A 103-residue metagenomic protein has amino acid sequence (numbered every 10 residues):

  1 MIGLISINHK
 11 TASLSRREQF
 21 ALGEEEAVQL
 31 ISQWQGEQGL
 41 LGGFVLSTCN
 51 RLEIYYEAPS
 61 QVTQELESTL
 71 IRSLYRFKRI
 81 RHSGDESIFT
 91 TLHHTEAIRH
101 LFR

Functional and structural regions predicted by a protein language model:
M1-R103: N-terminal ligand-binding/catalytic initiation module
